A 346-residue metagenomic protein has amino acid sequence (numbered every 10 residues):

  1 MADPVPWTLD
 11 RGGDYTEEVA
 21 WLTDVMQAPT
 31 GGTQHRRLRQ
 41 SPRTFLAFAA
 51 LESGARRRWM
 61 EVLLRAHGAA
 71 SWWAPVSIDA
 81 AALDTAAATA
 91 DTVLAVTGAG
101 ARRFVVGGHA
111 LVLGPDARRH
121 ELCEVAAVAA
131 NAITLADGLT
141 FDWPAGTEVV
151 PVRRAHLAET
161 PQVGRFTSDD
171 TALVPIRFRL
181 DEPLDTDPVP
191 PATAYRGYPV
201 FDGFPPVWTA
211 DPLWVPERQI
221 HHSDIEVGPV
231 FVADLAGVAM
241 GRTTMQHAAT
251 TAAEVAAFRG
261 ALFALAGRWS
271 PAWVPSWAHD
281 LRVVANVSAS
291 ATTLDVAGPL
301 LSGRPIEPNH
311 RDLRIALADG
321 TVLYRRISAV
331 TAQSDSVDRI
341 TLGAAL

Functional and structural regions predicted by a protein language model:
M1-V25, A101-R102, D116-V227, V232 (+3 more regions): Small/polar beta-strand repeat architecture
G13-R56, P183, V207-G260: Short secondary-structure "cap/edge" segments that initiate or terminate local elements
Q34-R43, G100-V105, T160-V174, F231-A239 (+2 more regions): Short, surface-exposed loop and linker segments with low hydrophobicity and enrichment for Pro/Ser/Thr
R43-A47, D91-V93, L173-P175, M240-T244 (+2 more regions): Intrinsic-disorder/low-complexity, polar/charged segments enriched in Ser/Thr/Lys/Arg/Asp/Glu/Gln
L51-F141, D187, V200-D202, P206-W208 (+1 more regions): Autoprocessing Asn-cyclization modules and mimics
